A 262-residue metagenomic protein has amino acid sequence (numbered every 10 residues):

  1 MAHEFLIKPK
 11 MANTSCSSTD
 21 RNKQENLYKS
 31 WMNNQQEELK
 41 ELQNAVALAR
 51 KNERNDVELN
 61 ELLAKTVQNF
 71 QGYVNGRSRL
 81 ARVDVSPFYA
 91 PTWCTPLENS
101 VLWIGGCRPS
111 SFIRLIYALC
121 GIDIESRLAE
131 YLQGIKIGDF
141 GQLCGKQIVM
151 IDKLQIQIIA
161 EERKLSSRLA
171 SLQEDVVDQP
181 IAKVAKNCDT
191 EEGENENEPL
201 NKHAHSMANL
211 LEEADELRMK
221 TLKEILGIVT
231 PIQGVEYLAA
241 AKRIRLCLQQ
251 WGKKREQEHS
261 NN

Functional and structural regions predicted by a protein language model:
K8-H259: Transcription factor C-terminal regulatory/effector domains that mediate ligand binding, dimerization, and co-regulator
N262: Accessory alpha-helical DNA-binding modules that contact the DNA backbone or grooves
